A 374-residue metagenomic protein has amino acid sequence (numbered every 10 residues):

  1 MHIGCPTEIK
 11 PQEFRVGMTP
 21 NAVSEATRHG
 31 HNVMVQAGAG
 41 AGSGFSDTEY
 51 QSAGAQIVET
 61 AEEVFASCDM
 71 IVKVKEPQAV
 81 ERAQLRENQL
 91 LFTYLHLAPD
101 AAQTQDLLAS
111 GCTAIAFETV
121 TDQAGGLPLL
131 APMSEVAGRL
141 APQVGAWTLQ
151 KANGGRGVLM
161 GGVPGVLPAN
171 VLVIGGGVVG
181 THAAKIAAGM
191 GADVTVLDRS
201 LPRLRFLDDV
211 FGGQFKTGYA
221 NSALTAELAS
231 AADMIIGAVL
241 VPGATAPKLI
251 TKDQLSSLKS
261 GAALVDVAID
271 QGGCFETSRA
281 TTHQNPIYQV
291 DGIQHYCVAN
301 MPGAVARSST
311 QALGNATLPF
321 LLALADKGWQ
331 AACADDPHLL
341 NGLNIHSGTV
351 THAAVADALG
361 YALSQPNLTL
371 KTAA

Functional and structural regions predicted by a protein language model:
H2, E8, A79-A169, V298-N300: Glycine/serine-rich phosphate-binding loop and adjoining beta1-alpha1 elements at the start of nucleotide-handling
H2-D106, S110: An N-terminal-biased, well-structured beta-alpha scaffold segment characteristic of Rossmann-like dinucleotide-binding
P6-G44, A152-L240, I287: Glycine-rich phosphate/diphosphate-binding loop of Rossmann-like nucleotide-binding domains
D69, K75-E76, L95-H96, N221 (+3 more regions): Short glycine-/small-residue-rich Rossmann-like dinucleotide-binding loops
E76, V136, G177-V179: Residue-level detector of alpha-helix initiation sites
E118-V144, T148-L159, I269, C274-A373: Adenosine-phosphate binding glycine-rich loop
D209-D291: Rossmann-like adenosine-cofactor binding region
